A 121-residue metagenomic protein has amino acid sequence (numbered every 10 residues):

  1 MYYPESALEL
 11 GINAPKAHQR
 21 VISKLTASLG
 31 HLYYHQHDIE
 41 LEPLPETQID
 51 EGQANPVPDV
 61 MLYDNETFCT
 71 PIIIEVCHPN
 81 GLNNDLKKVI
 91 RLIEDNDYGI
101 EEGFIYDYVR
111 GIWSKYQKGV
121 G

Functional and structural regions predicted by a protein language model:
M1-G121: Gly/Pro/Ser/Thr-rich low-complexity, intrinsically disordered segments predominantly at protein N-termini
